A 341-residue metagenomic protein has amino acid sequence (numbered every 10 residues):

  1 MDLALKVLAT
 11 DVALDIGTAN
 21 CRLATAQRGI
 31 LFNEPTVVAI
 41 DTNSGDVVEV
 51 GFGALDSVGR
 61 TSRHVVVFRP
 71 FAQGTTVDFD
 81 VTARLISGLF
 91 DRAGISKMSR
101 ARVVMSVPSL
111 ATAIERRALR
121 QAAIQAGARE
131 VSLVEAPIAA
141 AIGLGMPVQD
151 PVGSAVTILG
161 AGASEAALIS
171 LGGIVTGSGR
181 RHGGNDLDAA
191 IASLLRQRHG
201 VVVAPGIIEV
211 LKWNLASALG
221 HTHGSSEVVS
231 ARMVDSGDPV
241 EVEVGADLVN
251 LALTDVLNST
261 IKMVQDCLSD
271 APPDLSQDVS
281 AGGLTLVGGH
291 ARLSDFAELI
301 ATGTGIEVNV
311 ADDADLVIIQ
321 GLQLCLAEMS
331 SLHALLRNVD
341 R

Functional and structural regions predicted by a protein language model:
M1-A161, A167-L284, A291-D313, I318 (+1 more regions): Nucleotide/phosphate-binding catalytic cleft detector across ATP-hydrolyzing and phosphate-transferring enzymes
